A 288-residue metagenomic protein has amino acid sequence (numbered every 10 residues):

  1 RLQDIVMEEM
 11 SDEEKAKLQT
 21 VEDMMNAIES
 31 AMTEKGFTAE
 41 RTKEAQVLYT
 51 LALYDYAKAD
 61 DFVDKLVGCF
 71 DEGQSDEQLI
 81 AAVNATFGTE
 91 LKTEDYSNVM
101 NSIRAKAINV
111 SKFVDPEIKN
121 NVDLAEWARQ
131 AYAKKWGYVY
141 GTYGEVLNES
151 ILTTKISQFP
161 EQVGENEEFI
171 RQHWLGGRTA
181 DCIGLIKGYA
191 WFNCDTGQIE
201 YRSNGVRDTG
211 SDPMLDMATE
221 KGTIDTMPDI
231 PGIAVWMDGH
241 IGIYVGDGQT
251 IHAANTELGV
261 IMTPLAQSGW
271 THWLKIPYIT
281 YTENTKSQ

Functional and structural regions predicted by a protein language model:
R1-K119, K286-Q288: Cell-wall glycan-active module
S97-T196, D238-H240, I251-A253, I276 (+2 more regions): N-terminal capping segments
C194-M217, I243: Short, basic/aromatic beta-hairpin or loop at an interaction surface
M217-M227: Short alpha-helix capping/helix-loop boundary micro-motifs
P231-I233: Loop/turn positions that initiate beta-strands
V235-D238, V245: A short, compositionally biased micro-patch
I243-G269: Catalytic Cys-His active-site segments of thiol-dependent hydrolases/isopeptidases
Q267-W273, Y278: Short coil-to-beta transitions that initiate beta-strands within beta-rich domains
